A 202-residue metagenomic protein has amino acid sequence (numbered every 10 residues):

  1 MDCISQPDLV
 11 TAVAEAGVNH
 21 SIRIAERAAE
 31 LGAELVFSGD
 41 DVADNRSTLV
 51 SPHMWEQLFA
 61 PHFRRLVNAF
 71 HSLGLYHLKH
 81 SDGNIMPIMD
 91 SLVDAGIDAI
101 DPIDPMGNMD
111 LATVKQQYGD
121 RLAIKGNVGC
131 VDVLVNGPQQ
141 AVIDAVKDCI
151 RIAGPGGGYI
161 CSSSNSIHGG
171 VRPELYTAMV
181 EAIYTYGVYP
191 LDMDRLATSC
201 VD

Functional and structural regions predicted by a protein language model:
M1-D202: Active-site loop segments of alpha/beta catalytic cores
